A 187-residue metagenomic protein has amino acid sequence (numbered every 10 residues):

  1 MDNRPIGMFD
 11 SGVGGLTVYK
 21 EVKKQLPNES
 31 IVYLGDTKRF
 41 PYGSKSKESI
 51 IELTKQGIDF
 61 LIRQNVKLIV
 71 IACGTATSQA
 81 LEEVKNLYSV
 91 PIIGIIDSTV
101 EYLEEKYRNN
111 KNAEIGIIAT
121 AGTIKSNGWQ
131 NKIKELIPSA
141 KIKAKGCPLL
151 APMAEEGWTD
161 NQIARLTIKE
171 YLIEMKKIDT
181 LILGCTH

Functional and structural regions predicted by a protein language model:
M1-T186: Non-catalytic structural scaffold of enzyme domains
